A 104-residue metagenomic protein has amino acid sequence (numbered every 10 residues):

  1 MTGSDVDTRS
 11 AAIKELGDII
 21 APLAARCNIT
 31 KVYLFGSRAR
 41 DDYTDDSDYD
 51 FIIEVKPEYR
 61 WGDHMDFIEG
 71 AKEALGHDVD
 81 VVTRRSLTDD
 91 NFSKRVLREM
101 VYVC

Functional and structural regions predicted by a protein language model:
M1-K31, A39-D45, K56-C104: Catalytic core of pol beta-like nucleotidyltransferases
S47-Y49: Change "...and in nucleic-acid phosphodiester-cleaving endonucleases..." to "...and in nucleic-acid processing enzymes
